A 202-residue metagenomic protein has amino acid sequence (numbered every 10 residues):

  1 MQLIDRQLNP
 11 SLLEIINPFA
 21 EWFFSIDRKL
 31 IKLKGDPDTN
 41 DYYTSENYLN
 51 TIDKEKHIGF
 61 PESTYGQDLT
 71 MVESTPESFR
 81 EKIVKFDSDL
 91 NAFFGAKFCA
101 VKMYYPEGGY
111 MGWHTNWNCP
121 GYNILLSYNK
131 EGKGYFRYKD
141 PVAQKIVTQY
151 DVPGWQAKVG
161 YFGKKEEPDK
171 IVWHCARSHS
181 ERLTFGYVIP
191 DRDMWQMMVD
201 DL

Functional and structural regions predicted by a protein language model:
M1-F94: Non-heme Fe(II)/2-oxoglutarate
L3, G121-N123, T184: Intrinsic-disorder/low-complexity, polar/charged segments enriched in Ser/Thr/Lys/Arg/Asp/Glu/Gln
I83-V84, N91-F93, F136-K139, Q196-V199: Short, charged, solvent-exposed linker or helix-capping segments at domain edges/interfaces that act as flexible hinges
N91-A96, N129-K133, R192-W195: Secondary-structure boundary elements
K97-P168: Catalytic core of non-heme Fe(II) oxygenases with the double-stranded beta-helix
E166-T184: Ligand-binding loop in jelly-roll beta-barrel domains
F185-I189: Conserved SAM-binding loop
P190-L202: Low-complexity intrinsically disordered segments
